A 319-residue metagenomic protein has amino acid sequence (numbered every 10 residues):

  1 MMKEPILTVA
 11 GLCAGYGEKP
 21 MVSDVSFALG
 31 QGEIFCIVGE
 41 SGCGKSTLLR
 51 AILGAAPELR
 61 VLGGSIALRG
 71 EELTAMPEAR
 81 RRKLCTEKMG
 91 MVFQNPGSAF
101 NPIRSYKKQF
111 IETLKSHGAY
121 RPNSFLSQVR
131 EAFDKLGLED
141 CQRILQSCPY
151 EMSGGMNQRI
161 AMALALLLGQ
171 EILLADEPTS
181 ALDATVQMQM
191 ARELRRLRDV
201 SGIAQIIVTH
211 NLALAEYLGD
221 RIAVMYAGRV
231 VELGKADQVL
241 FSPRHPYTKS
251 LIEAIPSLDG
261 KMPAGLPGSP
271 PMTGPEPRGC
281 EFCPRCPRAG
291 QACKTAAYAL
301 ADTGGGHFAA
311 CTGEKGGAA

Functional and structural regions predicted by a protein language model:
V38-E40: The feature captures the beta-strand-to-loop junction immediately N-terminal to the Walker
V61-E72: Conserved ABC transporter NBD signature motif
L73-G90, S116, Q238-P243, T273-P277: ABC ATPase NBD coupling module
L167-E171: A short, proline-enriched helix->beta-strand linker immediately N-terminal to the Walker B motif in ABC-type P-loop
P178, L182-K261: P-loop NTP-binding/switch modules centered on Walker-like glycine-rich loops
G234-A319: Charged, flexible cofactor/metal-binding loops and thiol motifs
